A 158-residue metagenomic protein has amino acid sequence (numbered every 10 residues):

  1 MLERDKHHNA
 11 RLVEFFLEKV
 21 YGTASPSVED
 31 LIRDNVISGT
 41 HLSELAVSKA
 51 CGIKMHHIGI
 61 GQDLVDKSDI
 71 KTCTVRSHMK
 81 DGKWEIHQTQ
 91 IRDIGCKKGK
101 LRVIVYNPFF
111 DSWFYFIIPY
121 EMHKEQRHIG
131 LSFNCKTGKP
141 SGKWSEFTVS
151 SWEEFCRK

Functional and structural regions predicted by a protein language model:
M1-K67, K71-K158: Nucleic-acid endonuclease domains
